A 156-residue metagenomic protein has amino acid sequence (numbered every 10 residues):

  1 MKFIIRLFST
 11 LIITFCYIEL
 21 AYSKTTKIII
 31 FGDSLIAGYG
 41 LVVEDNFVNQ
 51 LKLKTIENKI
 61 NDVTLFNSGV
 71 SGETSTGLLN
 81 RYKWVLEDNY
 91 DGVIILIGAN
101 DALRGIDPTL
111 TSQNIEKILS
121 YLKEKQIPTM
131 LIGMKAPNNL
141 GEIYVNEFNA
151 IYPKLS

Functional and structural regions predicted by a protein language model:
M1-F8: Bacterial N-terminal signal peptides that target proteins for export
L11, S75-L78: Short gly/ser/thr-rich secondary-structure transition/capping motifs
Y22-S71, R81-N89: Serine-esterase "nucleophile elbow" of acetyl-processing enzymes
A37, T74, N138: Flexible, glycine-rich phosphate/dinucleotide-binding loops and adjacent beta-alpha linkers at cofactor/substrate
N61, G77-S156: Alpha-helical cap/lid subdomain in secreted, periplasmic, or secretory-pathway luminal O-acyl-processing enzymes
